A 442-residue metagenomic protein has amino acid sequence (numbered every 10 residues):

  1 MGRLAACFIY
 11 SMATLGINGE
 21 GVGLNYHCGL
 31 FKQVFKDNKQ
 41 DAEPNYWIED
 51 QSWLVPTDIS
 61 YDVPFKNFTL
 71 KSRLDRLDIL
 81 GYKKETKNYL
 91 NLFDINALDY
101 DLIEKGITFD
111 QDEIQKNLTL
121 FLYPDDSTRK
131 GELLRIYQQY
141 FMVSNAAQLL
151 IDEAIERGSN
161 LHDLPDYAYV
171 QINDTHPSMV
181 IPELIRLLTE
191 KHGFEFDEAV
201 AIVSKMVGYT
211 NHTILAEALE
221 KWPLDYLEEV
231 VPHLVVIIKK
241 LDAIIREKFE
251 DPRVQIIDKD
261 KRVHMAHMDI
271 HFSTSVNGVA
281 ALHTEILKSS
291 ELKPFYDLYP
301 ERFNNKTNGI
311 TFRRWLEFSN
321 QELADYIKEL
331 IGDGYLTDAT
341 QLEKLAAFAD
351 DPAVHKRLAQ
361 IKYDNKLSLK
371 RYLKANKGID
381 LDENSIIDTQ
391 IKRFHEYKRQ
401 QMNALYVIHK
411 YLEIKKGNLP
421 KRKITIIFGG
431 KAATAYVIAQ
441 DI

Functional and structural regions predicted by a protein language model:
M1-I442: A conserved ligand/cofactor-binding region detector
